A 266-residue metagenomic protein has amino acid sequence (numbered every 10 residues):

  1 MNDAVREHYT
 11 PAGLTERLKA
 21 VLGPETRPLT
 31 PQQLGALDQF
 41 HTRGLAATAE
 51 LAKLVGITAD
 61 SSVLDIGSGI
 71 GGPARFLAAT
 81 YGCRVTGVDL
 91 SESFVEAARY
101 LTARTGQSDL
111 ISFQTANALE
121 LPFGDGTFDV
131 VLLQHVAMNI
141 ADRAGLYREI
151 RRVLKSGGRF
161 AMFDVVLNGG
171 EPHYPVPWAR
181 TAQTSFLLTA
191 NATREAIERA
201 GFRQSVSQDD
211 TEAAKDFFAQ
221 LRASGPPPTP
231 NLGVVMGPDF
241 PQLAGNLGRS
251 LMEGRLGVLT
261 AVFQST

Functional and structural regions predicted by a protein language model:
M1-V21: N-terminal auxiliary segments of SAM/dcSAM-dependent transferases
H41-A59: Conserved alpha-helix/loop element of class I SAM-dependent methyltransferases that forms part of the SAM/SAH-binding
S62-I66, I70-E120: Class I SAM-dependent methyltransferase SAM/SAH-binding core
L119-V130: A short acidic, Gly/Pro-enriched loop at the edge of an enzyme's catalytic core that lines a small-molecule cofactor
A144-R159: A short glycine-rich, Lys/Arg-flanked "PGG" loop and its adjoining helix->strand segment in the class I
V165-T184: Short, glycine-/aromatic-enriched active-site segment of Class I SAM-dependent methyltransferases
S185-G201: Short alpha-helix
V206-T266: Conserved Class I S-adenosyl-L-methionine
